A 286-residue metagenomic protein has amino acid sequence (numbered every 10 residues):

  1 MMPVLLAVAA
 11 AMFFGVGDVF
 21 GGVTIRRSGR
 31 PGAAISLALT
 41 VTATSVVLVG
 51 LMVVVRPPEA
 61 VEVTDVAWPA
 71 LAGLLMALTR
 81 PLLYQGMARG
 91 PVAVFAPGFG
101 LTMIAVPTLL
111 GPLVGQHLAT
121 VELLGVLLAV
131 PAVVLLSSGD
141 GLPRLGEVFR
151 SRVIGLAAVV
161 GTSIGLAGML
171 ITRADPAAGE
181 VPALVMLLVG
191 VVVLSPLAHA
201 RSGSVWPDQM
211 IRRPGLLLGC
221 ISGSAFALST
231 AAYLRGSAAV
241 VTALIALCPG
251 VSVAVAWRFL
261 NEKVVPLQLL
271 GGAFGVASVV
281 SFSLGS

Functional and structural regions predicted by a protein language model:
M1-A70, P81-G90, G139-G155, V189-C220 (+4 more regions): Membrane-interface interhelical linkers
M1-G15, A60-M76, Q116-P131, A177-V191 (+1 more regions): Structural signature of hydrophobic alpha-helical transmembrane segments
F13, G17, L75-L82, T102-L110 (+6 more regions): Membrane-embedded alpha-helical core segments of multi-pass
P31-I35, A93, A119-V121, E180-V181 (+2 more regions): Residues that define the loop-to-transmembrane-helix transition and helix capping in multi-pass membrane transporters
A43-L48, G98-P112, V189-V193, A225-L228 (+3 more regions): Alpha-helical transmembrane segments of compact multi-pass small-molecule transporters, enriched in specific families
V47-V49, A105-L110, V121-D140, L267-S286: Hydrophobic transmembrane alpha-helices of multi-pass small-molecule transport proteins
L83-Q85, M103-L124, L197-R201, G250-L269: C-terminal transmembrane-helix exit sites in multi-pass transporters
F149-V181: Selected transmembrane alpha-helices and immediately adjacent juxtamembrane segments of polytopic inner-membrane
